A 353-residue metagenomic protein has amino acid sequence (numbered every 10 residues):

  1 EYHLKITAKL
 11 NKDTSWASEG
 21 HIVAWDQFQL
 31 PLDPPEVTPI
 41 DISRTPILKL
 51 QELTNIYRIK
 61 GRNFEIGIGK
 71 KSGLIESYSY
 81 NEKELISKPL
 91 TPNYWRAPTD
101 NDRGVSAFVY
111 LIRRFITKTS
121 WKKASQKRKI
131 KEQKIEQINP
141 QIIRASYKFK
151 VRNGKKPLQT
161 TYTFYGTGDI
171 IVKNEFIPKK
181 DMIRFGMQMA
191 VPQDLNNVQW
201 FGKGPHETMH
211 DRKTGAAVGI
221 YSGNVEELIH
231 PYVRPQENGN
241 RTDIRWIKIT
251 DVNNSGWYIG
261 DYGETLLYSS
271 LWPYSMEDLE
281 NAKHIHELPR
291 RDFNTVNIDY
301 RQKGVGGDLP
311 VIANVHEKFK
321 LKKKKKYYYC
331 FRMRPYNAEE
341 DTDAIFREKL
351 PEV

Functional and structural regions predicted by a protein language model:
E1-E36: Terminal connector regions
T14, F28-V353: Beta-strand/loop-rich accessory regions of lumenal/periplasmic or secreted enzymes, predominantly carbohydrate-active
